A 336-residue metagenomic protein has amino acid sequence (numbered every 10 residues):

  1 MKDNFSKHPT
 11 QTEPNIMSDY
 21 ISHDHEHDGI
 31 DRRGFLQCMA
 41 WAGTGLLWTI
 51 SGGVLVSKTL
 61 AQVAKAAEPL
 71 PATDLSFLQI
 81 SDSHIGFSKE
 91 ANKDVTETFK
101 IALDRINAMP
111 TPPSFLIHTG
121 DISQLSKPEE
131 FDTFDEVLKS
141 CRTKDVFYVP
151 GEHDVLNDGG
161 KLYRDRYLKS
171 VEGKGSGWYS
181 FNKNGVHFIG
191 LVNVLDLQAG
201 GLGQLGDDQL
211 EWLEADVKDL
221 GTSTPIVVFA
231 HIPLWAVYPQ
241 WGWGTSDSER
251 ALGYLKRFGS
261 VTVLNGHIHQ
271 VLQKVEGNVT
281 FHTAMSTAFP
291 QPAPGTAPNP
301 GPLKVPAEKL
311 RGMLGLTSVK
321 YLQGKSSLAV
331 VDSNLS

Functional and structural regions predicted by a protein language model:
M1-D31, K58: N-terminal secretory signal peptides
H23-D24, S57-T133, S176: N-terminal active-site segment of His-dependent metallophosphoesterases
D24-I50: N-terminal secretory signal peptides and thylakoid transit peptides that target proteins across membranes
P69, K127-P225, D247-T262, K274-M285 (+2 more regions): Extended active-site neighborhood of metal-dependent phosphoesterases/phosphodiesterases
I80-S81, L116-G120, F147-E152, F229-A230 (+2 more regions): Active-site neighborhood of phospho(di)ester-bond hydrolases with catalytic His/Asp-centered motifs
F87-K89, I122-S123, V194-L205, W235-Q240: Surface-exposed cleft-lining segments at the edges of enzyme active sites
G221-V237: Short acidic, glycine-rich surface-loop motifs adjacent to enzyme active sites
V237-Q240, S246-D247, F258-Q270: Flexible, glycine-rich surface segments
